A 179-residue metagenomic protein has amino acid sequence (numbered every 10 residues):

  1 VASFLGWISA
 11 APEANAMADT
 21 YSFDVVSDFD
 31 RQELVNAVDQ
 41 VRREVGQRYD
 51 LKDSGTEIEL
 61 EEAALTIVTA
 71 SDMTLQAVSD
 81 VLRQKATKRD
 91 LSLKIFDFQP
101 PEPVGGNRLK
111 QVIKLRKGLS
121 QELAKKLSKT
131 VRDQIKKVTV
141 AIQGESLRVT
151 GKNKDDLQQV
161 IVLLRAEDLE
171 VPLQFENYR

Functional and structural regions predicted by a protein language model:
V1-A16: Short, Lys/Arg-enriched N-terminal segments with co-localized hydrophobic residues within the first ~10-30 amino acids
A16-G46, D50-G55: N-terminal, positively charged regions that mediate nucleic acid binding
M17-D19, K110-R179: Positively charged, low-complexity, intrinsically disordered RNA-binding extensions
Y21-S27, E62-T69, G106-L115: Short, hydrophobic beta-strand segments
G46-G55, I95-Q99, A124-K136: Short amphipathic beta-strand starts and helix->beta connectors
T56-L60, T139-I142: Short beta-strand
E61-D72, Q143-N153: Short glycine/threonine-rich beta-strand-turn micro-motifs
T74-V112: Helix-adjacent hinge/juxtasegments
